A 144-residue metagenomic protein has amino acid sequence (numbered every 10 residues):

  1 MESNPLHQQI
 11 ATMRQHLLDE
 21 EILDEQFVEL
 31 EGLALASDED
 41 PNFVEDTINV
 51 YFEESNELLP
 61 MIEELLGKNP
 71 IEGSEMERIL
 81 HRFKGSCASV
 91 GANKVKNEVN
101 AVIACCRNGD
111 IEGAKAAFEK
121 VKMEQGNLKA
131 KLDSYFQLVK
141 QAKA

Functional and structural regions predicted by a protein language model:
M1-A144: Two-component system phosphorelay core
